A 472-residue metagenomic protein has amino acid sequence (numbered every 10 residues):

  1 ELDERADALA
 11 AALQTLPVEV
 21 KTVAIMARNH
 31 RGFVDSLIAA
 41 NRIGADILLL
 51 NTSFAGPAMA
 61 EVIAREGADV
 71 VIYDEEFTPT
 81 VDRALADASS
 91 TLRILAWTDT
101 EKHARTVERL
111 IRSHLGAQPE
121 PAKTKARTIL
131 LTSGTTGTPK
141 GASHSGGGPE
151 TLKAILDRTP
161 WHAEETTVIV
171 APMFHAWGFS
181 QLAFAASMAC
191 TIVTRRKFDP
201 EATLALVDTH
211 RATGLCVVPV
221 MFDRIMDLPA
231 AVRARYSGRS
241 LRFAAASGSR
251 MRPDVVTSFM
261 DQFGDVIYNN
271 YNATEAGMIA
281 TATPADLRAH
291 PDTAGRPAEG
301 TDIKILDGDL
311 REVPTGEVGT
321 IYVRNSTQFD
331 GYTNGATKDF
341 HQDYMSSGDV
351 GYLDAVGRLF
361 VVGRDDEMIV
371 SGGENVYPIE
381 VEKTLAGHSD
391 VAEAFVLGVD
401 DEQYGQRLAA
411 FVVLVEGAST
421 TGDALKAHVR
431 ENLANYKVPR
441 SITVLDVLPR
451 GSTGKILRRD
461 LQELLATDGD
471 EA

Functional and structural regions predicted by a protein language model:
E1, R127-T151: Conserved AMP-binding A3 loop
A10-F54, N375: Conserved AMP-binding/adenylate-forming
A11, I25, F33, F54 (+9 more regions): AMP-binding/adenylate-forming catalytic core of the ANL superfamily
Q14-L16, R42-S113, A117-A122, E416-A418: Structural core segment of the AMP-binding/adenylate-forming
E108-L131, T138, T159-T166, T301: Conserved pre-ATP/AMP-binding loop-to-beta segment of ANL
L130, S187, T213-C216, A230-H290 (+2 more regions): Gly/Ser/Thr-rich phosphate-binding loop
E150-T166, F174-G214, L228: Conserved AMP-binding/adenylation subdomain of ANL enzymes
P297-G300, D309-Q342, E374-V376: Conserved ATP/PPi-binding loop(s) of AMP-dependent carboxylate-activating enzymes
